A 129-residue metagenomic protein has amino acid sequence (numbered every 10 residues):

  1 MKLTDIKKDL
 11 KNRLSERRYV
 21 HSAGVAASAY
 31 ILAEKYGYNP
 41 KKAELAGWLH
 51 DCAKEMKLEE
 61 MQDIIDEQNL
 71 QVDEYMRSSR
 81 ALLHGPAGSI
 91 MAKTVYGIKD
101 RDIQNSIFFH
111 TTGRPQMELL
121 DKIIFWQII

Functional and structural regions predicted by a protein language model:
K7-R13, L32-I129: Divalent metal-dependent catalytic cores for phosphoryl transfer on phosphate-bearing substrates
E16-R18: A short, charge-rich alpha-helical start-of-domain segment used by transcription regulators
H21: N-terminal glycine-rich anion-binding loops that anchor highly charged ligand groups
